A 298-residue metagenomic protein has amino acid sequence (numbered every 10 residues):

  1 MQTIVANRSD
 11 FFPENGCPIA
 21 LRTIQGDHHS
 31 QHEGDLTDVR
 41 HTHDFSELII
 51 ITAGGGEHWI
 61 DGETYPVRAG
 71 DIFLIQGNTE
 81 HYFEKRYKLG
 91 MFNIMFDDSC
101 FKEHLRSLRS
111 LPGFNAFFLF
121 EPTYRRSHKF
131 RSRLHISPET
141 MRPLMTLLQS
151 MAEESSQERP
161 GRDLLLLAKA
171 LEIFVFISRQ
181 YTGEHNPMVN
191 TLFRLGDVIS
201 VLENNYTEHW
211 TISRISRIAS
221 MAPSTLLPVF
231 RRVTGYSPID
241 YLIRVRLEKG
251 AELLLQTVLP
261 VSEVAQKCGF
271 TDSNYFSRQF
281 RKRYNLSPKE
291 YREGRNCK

Functional and structural regions predicted by a protein language model:
M1-I72, T79-H81, K85-K88, S110-P122 (+3 more regions): Generic protein-terminus/edge-of-domain signal
G54, P143-Q157, R194-N205, K249 (+1 more regions): Solvent-exposed, amphipathic alpha-helical segments
N78-K102, R106-L108: Ligand-binding loop in jelly-roll beta-barrel domains
P112-K169: Amphipathic alpha-helical segments enriched in hydrophobic/aromatic residues interleaved with Lys/Arg
T140, N190-V198, T234, I243-R246: N-terminal positioning helix adjacent to the helix-turn-helix/winged-helix DNA-binding module
V175-Y181, E203-E248, Q256-L259, E263-G294: Basic/polar phosphate-binding segments, predominantly the helix-turn-helix DNA-binding elements of transcriptional
G183-L192, I212-S213: Short acidic alpha-helical/loop segments enriched in Asp/Glu that coordinate divalent cations
